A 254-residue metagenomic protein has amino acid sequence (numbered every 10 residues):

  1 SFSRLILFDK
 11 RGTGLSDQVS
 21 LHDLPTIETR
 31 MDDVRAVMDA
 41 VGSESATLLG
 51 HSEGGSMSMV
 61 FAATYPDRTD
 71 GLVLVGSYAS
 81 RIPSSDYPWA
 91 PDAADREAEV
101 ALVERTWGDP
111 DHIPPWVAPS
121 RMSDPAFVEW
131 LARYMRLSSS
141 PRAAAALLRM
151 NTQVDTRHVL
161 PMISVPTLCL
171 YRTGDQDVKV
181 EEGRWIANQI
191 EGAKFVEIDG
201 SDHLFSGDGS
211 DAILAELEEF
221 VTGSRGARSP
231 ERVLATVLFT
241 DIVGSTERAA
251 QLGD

Functional and structural regions predicted by a protein language model:
F2-L15: Conserved alpha/beta-hydrolase
E28-A46: Conserved acidic catalytic loop of the alpha/beta-hydrolase fold
G50-G54, S58: Gly/Ala-rich beta-loop-alpha elbow adjacent to hydrolase catalytic centers
M59, A63, D70-V103: Flexible "cap/lid" loop of the alpha/beta hydrolase fold
R105-T152, V159: Conserved alpha/beta-hydrolase catalytic His-Asp/Glu region
I163, C169-Y171: Short beta-strand/loop motif that positions the catalytic acidic residue of the alpha/beta-hydrolase fold
A193-P230: Catalytic active-site module of serine/aspartate enzymes centered on a nucleophile-bearing elbow/loop
S224-D254: Catalytic NTP-binding/metal-coordinating core of nucleotidyl cyclase/transferase enzymes
